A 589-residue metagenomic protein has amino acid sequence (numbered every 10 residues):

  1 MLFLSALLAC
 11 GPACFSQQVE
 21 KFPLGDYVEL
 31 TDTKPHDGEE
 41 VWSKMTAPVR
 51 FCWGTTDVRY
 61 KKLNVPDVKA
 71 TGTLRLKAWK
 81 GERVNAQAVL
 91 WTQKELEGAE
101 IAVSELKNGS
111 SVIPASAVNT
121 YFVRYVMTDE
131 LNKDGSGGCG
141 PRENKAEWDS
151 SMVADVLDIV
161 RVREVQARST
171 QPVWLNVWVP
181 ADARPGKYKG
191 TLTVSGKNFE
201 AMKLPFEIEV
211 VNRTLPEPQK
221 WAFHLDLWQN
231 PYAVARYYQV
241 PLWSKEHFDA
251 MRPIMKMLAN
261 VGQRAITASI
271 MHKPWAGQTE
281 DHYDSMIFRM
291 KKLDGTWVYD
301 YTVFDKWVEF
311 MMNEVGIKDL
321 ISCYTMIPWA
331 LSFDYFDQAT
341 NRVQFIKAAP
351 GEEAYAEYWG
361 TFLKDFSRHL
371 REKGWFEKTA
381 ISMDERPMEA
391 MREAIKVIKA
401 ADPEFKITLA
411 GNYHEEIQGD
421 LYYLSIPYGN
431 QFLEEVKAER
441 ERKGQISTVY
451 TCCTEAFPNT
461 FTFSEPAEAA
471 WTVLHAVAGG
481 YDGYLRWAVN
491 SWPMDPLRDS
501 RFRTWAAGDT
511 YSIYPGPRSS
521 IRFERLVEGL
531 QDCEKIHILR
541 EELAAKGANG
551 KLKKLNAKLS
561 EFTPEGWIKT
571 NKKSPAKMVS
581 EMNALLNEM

Functional and structural regions predicted by a protein language model:
M1-V19: Bacterial Sec-dependent N-terminal signal peptides
C14-A276, F376, K572-M589: Mature N-terminal, pre-catalytic/accessory segment of carbohydrate-active enzymes
K80, R184, D249-A250, T302-V303 (+3 more regions): Short, glycine/acidic-rich beta->alpha junctions
W148-D149, L157, W178, Y188-G196 (+4 more regions): Aromatic-lined carbohydrate-binding surfaces of glycoside hydrolases
S322, K406-T408, T448: Structural detector of well-ordered beta-strand residues that form the stable sheet scaffold of enzyme domains
S332-Y335, V343, K347-Y413, Y481 (+1 more regions): Catalytic domains of carbohydrate-active enzymes that cleave complex glycans
T408-Q431: Aromatic- and acid-rich polysaccharide-binding/catalytic face of secreted or lumenal carbohydrate-active enzymes
Y423-W505: Catalytic-core region of carbohydrate-active enzymes that cleave or remodel glycosidic bonds
